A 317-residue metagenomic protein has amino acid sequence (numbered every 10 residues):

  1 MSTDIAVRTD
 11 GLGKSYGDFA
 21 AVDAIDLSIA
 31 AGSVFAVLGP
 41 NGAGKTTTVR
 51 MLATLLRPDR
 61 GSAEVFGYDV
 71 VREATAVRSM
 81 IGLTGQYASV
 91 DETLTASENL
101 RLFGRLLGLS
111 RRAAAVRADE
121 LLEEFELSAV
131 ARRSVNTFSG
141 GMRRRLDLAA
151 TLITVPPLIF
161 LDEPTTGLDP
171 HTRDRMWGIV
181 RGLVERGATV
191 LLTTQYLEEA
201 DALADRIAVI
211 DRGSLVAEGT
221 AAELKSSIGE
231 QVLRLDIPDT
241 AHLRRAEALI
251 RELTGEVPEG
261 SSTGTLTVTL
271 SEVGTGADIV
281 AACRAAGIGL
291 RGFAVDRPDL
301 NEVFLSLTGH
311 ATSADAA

Functional and structural regions predicted by a protein language model:
T3, S271-A317: C-terminal coupling/interaction segments
D4-T9, K14-D211, V216-A217: ABC transporter nucleotide-binding domains
D10, F66, S227, D236 (+2 more regions): Solvent-exposed beta-strand sheet faces enriched in polar/charged residues
A21, E199, H242, T275 (+1 more regions): Short phosphate-engaging motifs
Y68-V71, L215, T240, L270-V273 (+1 more regions): Short, surface-exposed acidic/glycine-rich loop or hinge patches that mediate macromolecular interfaces
G82, N99, G108, D147 (+4 more regions): A generic structural signal for secondary-structure junctions that act as hinges or helix/strand caps at the edges
L107, I228, V232, T254 (+3 more regions): Conserved NTP-handling cores and scaffolds of large molecular machines
G178-S271: ABC transporter nucleotide-binding domain
